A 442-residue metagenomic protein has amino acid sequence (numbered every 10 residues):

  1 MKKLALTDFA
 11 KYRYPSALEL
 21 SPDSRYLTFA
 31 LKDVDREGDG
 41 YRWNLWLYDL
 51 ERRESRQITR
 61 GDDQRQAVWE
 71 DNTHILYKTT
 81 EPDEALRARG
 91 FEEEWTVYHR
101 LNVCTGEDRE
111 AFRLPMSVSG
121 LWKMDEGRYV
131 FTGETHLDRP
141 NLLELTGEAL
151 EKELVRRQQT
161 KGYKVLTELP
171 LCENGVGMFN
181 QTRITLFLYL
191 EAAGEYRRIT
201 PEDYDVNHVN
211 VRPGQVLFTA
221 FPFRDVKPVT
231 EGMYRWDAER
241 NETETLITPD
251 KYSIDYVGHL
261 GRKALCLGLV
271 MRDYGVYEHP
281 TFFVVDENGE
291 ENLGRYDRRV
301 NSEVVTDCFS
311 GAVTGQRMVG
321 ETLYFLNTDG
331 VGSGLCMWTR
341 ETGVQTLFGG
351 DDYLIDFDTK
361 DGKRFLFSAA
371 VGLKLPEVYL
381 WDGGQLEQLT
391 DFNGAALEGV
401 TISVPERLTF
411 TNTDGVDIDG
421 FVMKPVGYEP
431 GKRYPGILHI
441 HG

Functional and structural regions predicted by a protein language model:
M1-Y14, L47-R65, R89-E94, R100-V118 (+8 more regions): Multi-bladed beta-propeller domains
T7-W43, N207-V209: Beta-strand-rich domains and repeat architectures in extracellular enzymes and scaffolds, especially beta-propellers
A17-E19, Q159, V165-T167, C172-E173 (+3 more regions): Non-catalytic accessory segments flanking enzyme active sites
E19-Y26, Q66-I75, L121-R128, H208-Q215 (+4 more regions): Blade-terminus and WD-like Trp-Asp/Gly-His loop motifs, strongest in beta-propeller folds
T28-E37, L76-F91, F131-H136, N174-N180 (+10 more regions): Beta-strand C-termini and the immediately following turn/loop, strongest in propeller blades
R42-N44, W95-V97, R183-T185, T230-G232 (+4 more regions): A detector of repeated loop/turn-to-beta-strand junctions in beta-rich toroidal repeat architectures
W43, A85-W95, T135-F187, H279-F282 (+2 more regions): Predominantly five- to eight-bladed beta-propeller fold
